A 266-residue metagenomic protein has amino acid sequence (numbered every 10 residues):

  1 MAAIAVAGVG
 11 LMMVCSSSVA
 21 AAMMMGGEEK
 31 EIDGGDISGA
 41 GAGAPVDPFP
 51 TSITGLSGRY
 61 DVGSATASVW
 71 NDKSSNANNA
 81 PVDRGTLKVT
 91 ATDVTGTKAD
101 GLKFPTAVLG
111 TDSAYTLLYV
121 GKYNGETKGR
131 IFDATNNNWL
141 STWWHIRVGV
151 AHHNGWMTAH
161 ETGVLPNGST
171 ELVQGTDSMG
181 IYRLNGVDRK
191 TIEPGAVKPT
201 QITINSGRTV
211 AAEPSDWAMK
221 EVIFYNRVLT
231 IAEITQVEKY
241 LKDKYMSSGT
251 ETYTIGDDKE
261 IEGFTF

Functional and structural regions predicted by a protein language model:
M1-G27, F224, Q236-V237, L241: Single-pass alpha-helical membrane anchors
E29-D100, T235-F266: Extracytoplasmic low-complexity segments
S64, G121-Y123, D177, R208 (+2 more regions): Short beta-strand segments enriched in hydrophobic/aromatic residues within well-folded beta-rich domains
T66-S74, N78, D83-R84, V89 (+3 more regions): Extracellular glycan-recognition modules
P105, G149-L172: Short, aromatic/His-centered strand-loop micro-motif at the edge of beta-sheets
K122-Y123, P166-R183: Localized edge beta-strand/strand-to-loop motifs within extracellular or lumenal beta-rich domains
H153, A196-L229: Extracellular glycan-interaction patches encoded by glycine-rich segments
R183-R189: Short strand-turn-strand beta-turns centered on an Asx-Gly dipeptide
